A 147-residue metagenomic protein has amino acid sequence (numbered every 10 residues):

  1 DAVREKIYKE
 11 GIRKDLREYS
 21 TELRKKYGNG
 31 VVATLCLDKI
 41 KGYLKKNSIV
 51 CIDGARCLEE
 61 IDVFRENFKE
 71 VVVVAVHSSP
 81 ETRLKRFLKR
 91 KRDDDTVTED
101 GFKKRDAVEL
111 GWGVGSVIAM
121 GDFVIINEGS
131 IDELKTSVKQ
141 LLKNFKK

Functional and structural regions predicted by a protein language model:
D1-V50, A55-D62, G101: ATP-dependent small-molecule kinase phosphotransfer cores that center on conserved nucleotide phosphate-binding segments
A2, L58-E59, E81-T82, D132-E133: Short alpha-helical
I7-Y8, R65, F87, V138: Short, flexible helix/strand-to-coil boundary loops that buttress conserved ligand/catalytic motifs in alpha/beta
K26, G30-V31, K89-N144: Small-molecule kinase domains that catalyze NTP-dependent phosphoryl transfer to phosphate-bearing small molecules
I40, L44, L142-K147: Short, hydrophobic alpha-helical segments
N47, F68, G121-D122: Short, well-ordered alpha-helix to beta-strand connector turns
D53-G54, R65-D93: Conserved phosphate-donor/acceptor-positioning beta-strand/loop module used by diverse small-molecule
